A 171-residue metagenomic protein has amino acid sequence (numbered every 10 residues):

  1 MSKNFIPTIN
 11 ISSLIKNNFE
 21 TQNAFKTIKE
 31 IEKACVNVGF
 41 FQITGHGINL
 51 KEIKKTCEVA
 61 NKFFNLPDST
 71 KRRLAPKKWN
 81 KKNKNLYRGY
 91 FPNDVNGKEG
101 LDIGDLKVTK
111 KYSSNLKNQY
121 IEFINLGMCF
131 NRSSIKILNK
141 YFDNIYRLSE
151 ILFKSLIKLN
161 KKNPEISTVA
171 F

Functional and structural regions predicted by a protein language model:
M1-F171: Peripheral, non-catalytic segments flanking oxidoreductase cores
